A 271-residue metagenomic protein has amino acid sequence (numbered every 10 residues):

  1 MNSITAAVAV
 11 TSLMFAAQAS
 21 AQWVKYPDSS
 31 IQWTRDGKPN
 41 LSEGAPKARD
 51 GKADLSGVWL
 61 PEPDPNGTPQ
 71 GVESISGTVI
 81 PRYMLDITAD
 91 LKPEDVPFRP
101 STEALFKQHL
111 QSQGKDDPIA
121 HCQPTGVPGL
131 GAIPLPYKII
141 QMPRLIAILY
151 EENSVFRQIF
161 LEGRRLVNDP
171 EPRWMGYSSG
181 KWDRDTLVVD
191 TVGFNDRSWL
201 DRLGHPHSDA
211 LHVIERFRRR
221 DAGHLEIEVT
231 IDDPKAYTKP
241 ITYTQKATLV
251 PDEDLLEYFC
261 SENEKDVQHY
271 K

Functional and structural regions predicted by a protein language model:
M1-N2: N-terminal secretory signal peptides that target proteins for export/translocation
T5-A16: Bacterial N-terminal signal peptides
A17-K271: PEST-like low-complexity, intrinsically disordered acidic/proline/serine-rich tracts that flank trafficking/processing
